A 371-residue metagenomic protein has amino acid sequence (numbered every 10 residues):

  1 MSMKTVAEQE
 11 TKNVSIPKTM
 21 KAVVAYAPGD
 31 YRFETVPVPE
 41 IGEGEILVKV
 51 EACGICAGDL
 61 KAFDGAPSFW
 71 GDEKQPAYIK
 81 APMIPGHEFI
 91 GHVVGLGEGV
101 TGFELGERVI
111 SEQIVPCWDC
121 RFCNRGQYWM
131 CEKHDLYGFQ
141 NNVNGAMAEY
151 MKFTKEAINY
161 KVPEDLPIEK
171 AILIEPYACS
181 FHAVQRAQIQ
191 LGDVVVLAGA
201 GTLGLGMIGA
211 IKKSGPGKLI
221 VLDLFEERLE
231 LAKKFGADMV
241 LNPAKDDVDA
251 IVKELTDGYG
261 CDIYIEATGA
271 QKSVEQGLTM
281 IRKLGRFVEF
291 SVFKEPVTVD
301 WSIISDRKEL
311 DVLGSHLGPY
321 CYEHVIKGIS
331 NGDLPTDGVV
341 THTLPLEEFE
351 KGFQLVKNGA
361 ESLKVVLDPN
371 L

Functional and structural regions predicted by a protein language model:
S2-K18, E275-T279, K283, P319-L371: C-terminal hydrophobic helical "lid"/dimerization subdomain of Rossmann-like NAD(P)H-dependent oxidoreductases
P39-C53, S68-R121, A157, P163-D165: Glycine-rich beta-strand-centered segment in the early N-terminal region that forms part of a ligand/cofactor-binding
Q75-P82, H87, C117-A198: NAD(P)H dinucleotide-binding glycine-rich loop of Rossmann-like/cofactor-binding domains, especially the beta1-alpha1
E164-K245, A250: Mid-domain Rossmann-like dinucleotide-binding core that forms the NAD(H)/NADP(H) cofactor-binding site
I220, K233, D238, Q271-D333 (+2 more regions): Glycine-rich phosphate-binding loop and adjacent beta-alpha segment of Rossmann(oid) nucleotide-cofactor-binding
V248-G258: Conserved amphipathic alpha-helix within the SDR
C261-I265: Short SAM/SAH-binding signature in class I
